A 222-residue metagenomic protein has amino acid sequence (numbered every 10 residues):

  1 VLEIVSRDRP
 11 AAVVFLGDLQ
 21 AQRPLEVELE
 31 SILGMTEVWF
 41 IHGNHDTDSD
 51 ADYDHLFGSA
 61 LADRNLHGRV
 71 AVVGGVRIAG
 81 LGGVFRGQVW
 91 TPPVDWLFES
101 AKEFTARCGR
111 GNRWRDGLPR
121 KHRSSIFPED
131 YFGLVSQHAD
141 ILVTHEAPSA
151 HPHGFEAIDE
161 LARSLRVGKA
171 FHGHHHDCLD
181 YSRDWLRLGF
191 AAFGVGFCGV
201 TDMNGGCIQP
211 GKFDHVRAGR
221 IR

Functional and structural regions predicted by a protein language model:
V1, L19-L25, I41-D52, R86-W90 (+3 more regions): Active-site environment of divalent metal-dependent phosphoester hydrolases
V1-V73, F193: Core catalytic region of metal-dependent phosphoesterases/phosphodiesterases, especially metallo-beta-lactamase-like
V5, L134-V135, A162: Short hydrophobic patches on amphipathic alpha-helices that form coiled-coil/helix-mediated interaction surfaces
D8, Q137, L165: Active-site charged/polar residues at nucleotide-handling catalytic sites that mediate phosphoryl, nucleotidyl
V13-D18, V38-H45, N65-H67, L81 (+3 more regions): Active-site neighborhood of phospho(di)ester-bond hydrolases with catalytic His/Asp-centered motifs
A71-G74, K169-H172, H176-R222: Binuclear metal-dependent phosphoesterase catalytic core
V76-E146: Active-site-proximal loop/helix segment associated with metal-binding centers of metalloenzymes
H153-R163: Charged helix-capping and loop-helix junction motifs
